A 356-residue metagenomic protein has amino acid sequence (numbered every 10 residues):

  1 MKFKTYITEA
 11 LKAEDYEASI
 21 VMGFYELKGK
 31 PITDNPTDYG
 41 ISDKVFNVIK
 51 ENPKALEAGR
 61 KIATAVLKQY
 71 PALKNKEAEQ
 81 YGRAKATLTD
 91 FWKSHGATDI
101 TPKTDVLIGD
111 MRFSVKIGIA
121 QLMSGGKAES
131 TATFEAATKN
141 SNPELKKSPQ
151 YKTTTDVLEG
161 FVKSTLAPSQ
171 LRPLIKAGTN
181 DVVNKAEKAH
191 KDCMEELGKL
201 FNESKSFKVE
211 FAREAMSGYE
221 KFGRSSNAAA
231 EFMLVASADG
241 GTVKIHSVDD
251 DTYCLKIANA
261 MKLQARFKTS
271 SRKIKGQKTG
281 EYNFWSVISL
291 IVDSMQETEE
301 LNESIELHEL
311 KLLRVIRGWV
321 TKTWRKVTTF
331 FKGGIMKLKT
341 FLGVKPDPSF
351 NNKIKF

Functional and structural regions predicted by a protein language model:
K2-I305: Short, positively charged
E306-F356: Membrane- and interface-active hydrophobic/amphipathic segments that mediate membrane binding, fusion, translocation
